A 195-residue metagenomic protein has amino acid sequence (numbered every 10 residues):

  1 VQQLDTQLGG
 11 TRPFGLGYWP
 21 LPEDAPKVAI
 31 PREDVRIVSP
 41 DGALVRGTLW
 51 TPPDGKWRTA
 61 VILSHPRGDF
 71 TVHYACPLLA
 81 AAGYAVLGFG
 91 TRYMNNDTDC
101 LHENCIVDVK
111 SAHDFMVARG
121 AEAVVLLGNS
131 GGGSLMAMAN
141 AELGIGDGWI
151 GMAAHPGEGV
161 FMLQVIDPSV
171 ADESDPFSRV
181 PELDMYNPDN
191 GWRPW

Functional and structural regions predicted by a protein language model:
Q2-T59: N-terminal cap/lid segment of alpha/beta-hydrolase-fold proteins
D54, R58, L63-F70: Active-site glycine-rich loops that stabilize anionic/oxyanionic intermediates across multiple enzyme folds
G68, G90-N95, H155-P156: Alpha/beta-hydrolase active-site loop signature
C76-N96: Conserved alpha/beta-hydrolase
R92-V125: Catalytic nucleophile-loop/oxyanion-hole region of alpha/beta-hydrolase and closely related hydrolase-like folds
L127-M136: Gly/Ala-rich beta-loop-alpha elbow adjacent to hydrolase catalytic centers
M138-E142: Active-site signature of alpha/beta-hydrolase-fold catalytic machinery across serine- and Asp/Cys-nucleophile hydrolases
I145-W195: Alpha/beta-hydrolase-fold enzymes
